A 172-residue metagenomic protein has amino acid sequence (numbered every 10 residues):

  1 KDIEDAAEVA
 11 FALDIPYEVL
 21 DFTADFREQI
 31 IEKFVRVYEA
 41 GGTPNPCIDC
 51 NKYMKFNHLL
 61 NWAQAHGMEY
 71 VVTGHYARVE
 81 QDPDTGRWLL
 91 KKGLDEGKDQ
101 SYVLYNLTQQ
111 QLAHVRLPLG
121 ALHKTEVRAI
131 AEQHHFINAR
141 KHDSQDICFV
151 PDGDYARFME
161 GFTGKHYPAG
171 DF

Functional and structural regions predicted by a protein language model:
K1-Y105, R116, E126: ATP-dependent adenylation/nucleotidyltransferase module used to activate substrates
V72-V79, P83-D84, L89-F172: AMP-forming adenylation/ATP pyrophosphatase catalytic core
